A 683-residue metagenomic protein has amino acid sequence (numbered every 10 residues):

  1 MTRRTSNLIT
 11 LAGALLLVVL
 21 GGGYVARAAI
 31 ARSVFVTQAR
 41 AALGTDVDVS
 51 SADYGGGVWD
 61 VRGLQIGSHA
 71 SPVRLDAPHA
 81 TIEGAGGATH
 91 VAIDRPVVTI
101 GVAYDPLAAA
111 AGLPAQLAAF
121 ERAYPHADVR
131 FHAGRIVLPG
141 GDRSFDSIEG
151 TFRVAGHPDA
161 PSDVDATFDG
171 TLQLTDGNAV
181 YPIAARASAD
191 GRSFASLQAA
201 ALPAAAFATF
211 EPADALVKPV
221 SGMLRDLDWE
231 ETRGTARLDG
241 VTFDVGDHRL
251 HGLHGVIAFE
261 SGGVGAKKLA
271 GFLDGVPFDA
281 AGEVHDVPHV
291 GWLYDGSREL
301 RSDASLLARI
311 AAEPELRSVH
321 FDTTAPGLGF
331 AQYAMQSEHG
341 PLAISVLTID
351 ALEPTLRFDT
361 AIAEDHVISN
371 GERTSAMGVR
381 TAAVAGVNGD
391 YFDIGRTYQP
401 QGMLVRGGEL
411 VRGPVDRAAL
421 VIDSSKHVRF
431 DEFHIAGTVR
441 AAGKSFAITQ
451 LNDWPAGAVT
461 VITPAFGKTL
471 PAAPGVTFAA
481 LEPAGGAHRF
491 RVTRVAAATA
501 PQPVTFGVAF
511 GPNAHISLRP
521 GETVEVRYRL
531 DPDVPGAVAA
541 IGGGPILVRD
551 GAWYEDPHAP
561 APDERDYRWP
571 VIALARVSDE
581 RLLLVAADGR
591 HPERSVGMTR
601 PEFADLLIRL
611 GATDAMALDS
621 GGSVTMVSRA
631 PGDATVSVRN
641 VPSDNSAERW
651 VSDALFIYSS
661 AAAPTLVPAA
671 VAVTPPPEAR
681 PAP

Functional and structural regions predicted by a protein language model:
I9-Y24: Hydrophobic membrane-insertion alpha-helices, especially the h-region of bacterial N-terminal signal peptides
L20-V102: Terminal hydrophobic membrane-targeting helix
V47-V49, V61, L75-A77, A88 (+9 more regions): Hydrophobic residues on conserved beta-strands that form the core of alpha/beta folds
R62-I66, D94-V98, H132-V137, D169-T171 (+3 more regions): Generic short beta-strand segments
V73, A77-P78, G84, A111-A206: Elongated, acidic membrane-bridging lipid-handling scaffolds and related periplasm/extracellular "bridge/tunnel" systems
L75, A80-I82, G150-F152, I183-A189 (+8 more regions): Broad, structure-driven detector of short, well-ordered beta-strand segments within folded domains
T167-L172, H254, E260-V276, A281-A304 (+1 more regions): Strand-loop-strand
R301-P683: Gly/Ser/Thr/Pro-rich low-complexity, intrinsically disordered segments
